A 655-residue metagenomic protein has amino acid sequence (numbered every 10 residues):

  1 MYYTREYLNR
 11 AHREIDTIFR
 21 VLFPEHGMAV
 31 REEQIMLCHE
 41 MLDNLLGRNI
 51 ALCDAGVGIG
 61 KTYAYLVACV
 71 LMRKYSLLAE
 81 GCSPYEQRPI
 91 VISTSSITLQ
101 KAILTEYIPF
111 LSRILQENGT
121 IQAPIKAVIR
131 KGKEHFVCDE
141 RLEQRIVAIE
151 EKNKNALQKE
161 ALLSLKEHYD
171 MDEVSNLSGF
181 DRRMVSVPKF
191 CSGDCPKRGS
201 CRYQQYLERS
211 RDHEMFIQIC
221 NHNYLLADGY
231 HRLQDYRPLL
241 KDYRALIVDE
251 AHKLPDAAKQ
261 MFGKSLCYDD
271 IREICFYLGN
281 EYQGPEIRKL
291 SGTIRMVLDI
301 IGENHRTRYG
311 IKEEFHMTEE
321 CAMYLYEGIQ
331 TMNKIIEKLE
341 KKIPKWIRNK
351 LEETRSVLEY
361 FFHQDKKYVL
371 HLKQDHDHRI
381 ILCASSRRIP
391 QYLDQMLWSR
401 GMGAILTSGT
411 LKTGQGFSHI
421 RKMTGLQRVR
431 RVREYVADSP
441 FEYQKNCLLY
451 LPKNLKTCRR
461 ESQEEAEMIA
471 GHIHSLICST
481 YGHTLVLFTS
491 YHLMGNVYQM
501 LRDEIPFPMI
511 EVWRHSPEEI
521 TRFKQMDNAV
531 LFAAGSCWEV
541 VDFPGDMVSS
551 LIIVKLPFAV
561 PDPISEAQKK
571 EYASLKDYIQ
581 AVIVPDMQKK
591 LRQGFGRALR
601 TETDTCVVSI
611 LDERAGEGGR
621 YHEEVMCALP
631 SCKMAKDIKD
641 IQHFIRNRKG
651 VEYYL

Functional and structural regions predicted by a protein language model:
Y2-P24, A29, S76-Q218, H222-N223 (+2 more regions): A substrate-engagement module of RecA-like helicase motors
G47-V67: Walker A/P-loop
Y65-V67, L71, T98-K101, T105-L111 (+3 more regions): Signature of the SF2 helicase/ATPase Hel1-core->accessory helical subdomain module
R88-T98, I405-G409, G482-T489, I610-L611: Conserved RecA-like ASCE P-loop NTPase motor core of nucleic-acid helicases/translocases
K189-F216, G229-R237, I335-K453, E465 (+3 more regions): A contiguous, basic/glycine-rich beta-loop/short-helix subdomain that forms a polymer-engagement track
Q395, N454-T489: Conserved interdomain hinge at the start of the Helicase C-terminal
P452-E464, H515-G616: Conserved RecA-like P-loop NTPase helicase motor core
T489-W513: Conserved helicase motor "Helicase C" RecA-like lobe of SF1/SF2 P-loop NTPases
